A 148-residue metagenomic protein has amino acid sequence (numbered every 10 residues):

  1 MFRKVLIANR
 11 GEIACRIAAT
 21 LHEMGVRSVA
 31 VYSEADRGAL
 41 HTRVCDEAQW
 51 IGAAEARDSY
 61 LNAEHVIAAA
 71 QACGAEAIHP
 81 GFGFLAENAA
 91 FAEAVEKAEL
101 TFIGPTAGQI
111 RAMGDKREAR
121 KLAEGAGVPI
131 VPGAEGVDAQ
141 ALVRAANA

Functional and structural regions predicted by a protein language model:
M1-A148: N-terminal beta-alpha lobe that positions the nucleotide/phosphoryl donor in ATP/NTP-coupled carboxylate activation
